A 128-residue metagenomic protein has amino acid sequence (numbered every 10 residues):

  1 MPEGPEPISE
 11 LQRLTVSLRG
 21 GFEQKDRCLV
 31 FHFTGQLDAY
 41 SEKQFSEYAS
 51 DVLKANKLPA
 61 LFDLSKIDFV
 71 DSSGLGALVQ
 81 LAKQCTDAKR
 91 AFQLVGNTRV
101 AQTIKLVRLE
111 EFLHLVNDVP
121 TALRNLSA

Functional and structural regions predicted by a protein language model:
M1-P5: Short, low-complexity N-terminal regulatory "tails/caps" that precede and couple sensory modules
E6-S50: STAS-typified acidic loop motif
P7-E10, D71, Q102, A122: Terminal low-complexity, poorly structured segments
G21, L29, D68-V70, V116: N-terminal hydrophobic or amphipathic segments with adjacent small-residue motifs that include Sec signal peptides
Q36-L113: Amphipathic alpha-helical interaction surfaces in cytosolic regulatory modules
H114-T121: Short acidic-hydrophobic, aromatic-tinged amphipathic segments that line or gate anion-handling sites
A122, L126-A128: A short, charged, amphipathic alpha-helix used as a generic interaction element across diverse proteins
